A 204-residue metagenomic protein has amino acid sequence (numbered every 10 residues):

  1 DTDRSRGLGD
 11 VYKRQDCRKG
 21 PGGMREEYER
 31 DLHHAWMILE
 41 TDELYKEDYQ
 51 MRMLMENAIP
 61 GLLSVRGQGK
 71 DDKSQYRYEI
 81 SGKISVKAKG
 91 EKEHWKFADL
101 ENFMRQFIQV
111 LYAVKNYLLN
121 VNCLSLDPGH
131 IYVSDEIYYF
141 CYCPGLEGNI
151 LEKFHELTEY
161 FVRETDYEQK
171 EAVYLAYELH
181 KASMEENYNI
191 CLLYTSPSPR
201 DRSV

Functional and structural regions predicted by a protein language model:
D1-Q15, Y194-V204: Single conserved hydrophobic/aromatic residue that forms the stacking wall/gate of nucleotide- or nucleobase-binding
G22-H34, L44-Y45, N57: ATP-binding glycine-rich phosphate-binding loop
T41-Y45, Q50-L100: Conserved structural core of kinase catalytic domains
M55, K92-V121, H155: Conserved kinase catalytic-core helix
S74-Y76, I131, Y138-Y139: Hydrophobic residues embedded in beta-strands of well-ordered beta-sheets
K115-S134: Catalytic-loop of the protein kinase fold
S134-L193: C-lobe/activation-segment region of protein kinase-like
